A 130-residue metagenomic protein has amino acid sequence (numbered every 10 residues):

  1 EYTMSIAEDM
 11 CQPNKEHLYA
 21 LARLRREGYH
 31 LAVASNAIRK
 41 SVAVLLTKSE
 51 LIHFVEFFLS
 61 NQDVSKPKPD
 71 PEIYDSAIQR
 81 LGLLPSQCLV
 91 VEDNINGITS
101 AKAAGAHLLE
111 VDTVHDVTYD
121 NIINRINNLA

Functional and structural regions predicted by a protein language model:
E1-A22, E27: Metal-dependent phosphoesterase signature
L18, A22-R25, R39, V44-A130: Asp-based, Mg2+/Mn2+-dependent phosphohydrolase catalytic module
S35-A37: Conserved phosphate-coupling serine/threonine residues in phosphotransfer and NTP-handling enzymes
